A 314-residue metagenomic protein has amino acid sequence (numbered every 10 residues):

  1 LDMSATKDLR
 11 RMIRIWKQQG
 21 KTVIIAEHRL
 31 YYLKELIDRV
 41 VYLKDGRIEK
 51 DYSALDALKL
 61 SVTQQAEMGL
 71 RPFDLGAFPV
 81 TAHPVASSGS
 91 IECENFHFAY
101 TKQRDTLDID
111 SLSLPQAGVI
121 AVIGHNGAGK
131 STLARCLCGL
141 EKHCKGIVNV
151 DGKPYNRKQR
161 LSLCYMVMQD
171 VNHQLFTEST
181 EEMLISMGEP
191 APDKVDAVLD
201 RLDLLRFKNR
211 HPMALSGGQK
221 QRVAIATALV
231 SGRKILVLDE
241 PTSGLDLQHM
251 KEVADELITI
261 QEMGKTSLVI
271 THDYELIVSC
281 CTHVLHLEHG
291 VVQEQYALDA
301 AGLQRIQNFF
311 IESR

Functional and structural regions predicted by a protein language model:
L1, L236-D239: Catalytic Walker B motif of ABC-type/P-loop ATPase nucleotide-binding domains
E27-H28, T271-H272: H-loop/switch region of ABC-family ATPase nucleotide-binding domains
R47-G69, V291-S313: Conserved beta-strand-loop-alpha-helix hinge in the C-terminal portion of ABC ATPase nucleotide-binding domains
C138: Helix-to-loop junction immediately C-terminal to a conserved catalytic motif
P192-F207: Conserved ABC ATPase "signature" region
H211, E240-P241: Walker B catalytic motif
H211-L215, Q219: Conserved ABC ATPase signature
